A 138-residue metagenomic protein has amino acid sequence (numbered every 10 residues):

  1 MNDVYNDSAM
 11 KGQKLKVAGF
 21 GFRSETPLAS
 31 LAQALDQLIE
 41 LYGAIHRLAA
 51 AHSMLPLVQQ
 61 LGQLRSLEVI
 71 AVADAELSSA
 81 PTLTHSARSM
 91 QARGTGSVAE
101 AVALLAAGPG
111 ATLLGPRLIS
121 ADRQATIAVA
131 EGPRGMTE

Functional and structural regions predicted by a protein language model:
M1-H46, A50-H52, A128-E138: Conserved mixed alpha/beta catalytic, RNA-binding, or beta-rich assembly cores of soluble enzyme, regulatory
D3, E100-E138: C-terminal edge-of-domain segments
F20-F22, Y42, T84, V98-A101: N-terminal start-of-chain detector that recognizes signal peptides and the immediate post-cleavage beginning
P27-A29, A49-A50, Q91-R93, L105-G108: A short linear-motif detector with a strong N-terminal bias
A29, Q33, G96-A99, A103: Short, contiguous clusters of charged residues that form electrostatic/catalytic patches at enzyme active sites, used
Q37-L41, A51, L64-R65, L104 (+1 more regions): Change "in soluble alpha/beta enzymes" to "in soluble alpha/beta proteins
A50, L55-V98: Long, charge-dense
